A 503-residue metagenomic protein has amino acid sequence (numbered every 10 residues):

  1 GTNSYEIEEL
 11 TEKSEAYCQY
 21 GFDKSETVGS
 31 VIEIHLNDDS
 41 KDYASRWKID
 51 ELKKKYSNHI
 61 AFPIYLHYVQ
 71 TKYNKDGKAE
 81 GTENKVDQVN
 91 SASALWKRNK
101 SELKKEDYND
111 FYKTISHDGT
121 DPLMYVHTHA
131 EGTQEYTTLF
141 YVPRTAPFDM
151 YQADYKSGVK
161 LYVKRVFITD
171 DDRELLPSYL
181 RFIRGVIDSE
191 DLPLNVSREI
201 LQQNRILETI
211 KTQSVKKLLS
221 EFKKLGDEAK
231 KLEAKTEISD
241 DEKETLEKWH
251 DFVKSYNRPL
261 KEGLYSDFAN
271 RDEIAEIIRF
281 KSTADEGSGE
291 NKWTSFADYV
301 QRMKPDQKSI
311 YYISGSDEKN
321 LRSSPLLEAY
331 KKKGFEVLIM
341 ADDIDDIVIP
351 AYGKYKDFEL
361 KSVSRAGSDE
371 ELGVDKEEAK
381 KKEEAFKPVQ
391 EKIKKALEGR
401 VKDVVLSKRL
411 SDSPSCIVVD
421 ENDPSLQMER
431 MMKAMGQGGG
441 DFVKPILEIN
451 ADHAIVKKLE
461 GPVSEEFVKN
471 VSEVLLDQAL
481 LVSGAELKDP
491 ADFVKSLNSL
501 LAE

Functional and structural regions predicted by a protein language model:
G1-E503: Conserved GHKL (Bergerat-fold) ATPase module
